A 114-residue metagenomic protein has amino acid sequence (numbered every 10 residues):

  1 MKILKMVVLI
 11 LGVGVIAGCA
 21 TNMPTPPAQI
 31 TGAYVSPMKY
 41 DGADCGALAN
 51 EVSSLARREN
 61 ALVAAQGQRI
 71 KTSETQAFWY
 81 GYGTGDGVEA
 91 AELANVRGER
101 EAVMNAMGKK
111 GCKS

Functional and structural regions predicted by a protein language model:
M1-V8: Bacterial N-terminal signal peptides that target proteins for export
L4, A33, G85-E89: Residue-level detector of alpha-helix boundaries and kinks
L4, T21, T25-A28, A65-Q76: N-proximal short alpha-helices
V8, G18-T21, L48: Intrinsic disorder/low-complexity segments
L9-G12, M107: Enrichment for repetitive, rod-forming helical segments
V13-V35: Bacterial Sec signal peptide processing site at the extreme N-terminus
D41, G46-S114: Intrinsically disordered, glycine/charged-rich N-terminal periplasmic/extracytoplasmic linker segments that lie
